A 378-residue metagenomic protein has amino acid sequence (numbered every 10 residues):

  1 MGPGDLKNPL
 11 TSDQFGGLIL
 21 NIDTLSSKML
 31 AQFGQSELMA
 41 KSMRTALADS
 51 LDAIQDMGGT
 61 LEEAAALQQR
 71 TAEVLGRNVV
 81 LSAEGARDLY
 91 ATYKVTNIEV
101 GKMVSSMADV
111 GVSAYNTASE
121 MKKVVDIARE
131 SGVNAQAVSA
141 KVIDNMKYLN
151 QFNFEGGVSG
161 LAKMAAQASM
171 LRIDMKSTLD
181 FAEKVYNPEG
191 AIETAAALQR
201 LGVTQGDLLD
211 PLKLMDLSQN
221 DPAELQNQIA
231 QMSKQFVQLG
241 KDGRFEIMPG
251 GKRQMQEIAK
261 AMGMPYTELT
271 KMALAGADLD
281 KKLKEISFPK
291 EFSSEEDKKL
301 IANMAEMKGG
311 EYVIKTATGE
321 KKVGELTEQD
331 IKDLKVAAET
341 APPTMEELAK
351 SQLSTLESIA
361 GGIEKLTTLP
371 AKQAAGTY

Functional and structural regions predicted by a protein language model:
M1-K163, Q167-E224, F236-G243, P265-T267: A short, structural motif
M1-T24, M29, E224, Q231 (+3 more regions): GSAT-biased (Gly/Ser/Ala/Thr-rich) low-complexity helical/flexible tracts used as stalks/linkers
P249: Short, structured segments at the rim of ligand-binding sites
